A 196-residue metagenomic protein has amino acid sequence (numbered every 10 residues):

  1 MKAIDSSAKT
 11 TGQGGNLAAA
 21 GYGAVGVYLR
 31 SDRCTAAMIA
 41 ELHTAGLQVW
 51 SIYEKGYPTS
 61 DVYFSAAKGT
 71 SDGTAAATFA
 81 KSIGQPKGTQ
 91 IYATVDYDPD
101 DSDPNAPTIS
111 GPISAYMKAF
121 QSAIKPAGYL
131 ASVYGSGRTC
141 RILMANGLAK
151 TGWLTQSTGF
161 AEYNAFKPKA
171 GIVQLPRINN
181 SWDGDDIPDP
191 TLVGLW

Functional and structural regions predicted by a protein language model:
M1-T10, G14-A19, C140-W196: Functionally critical loop-and-helix segments that line ligand-binding/catalytic clefts of soluble enzyme domains
K2, S6-K9, V27-S114, K118: Substrate-binding cleft of extracellular glycoside hydrolase catalytic domains
A18, H43-G46, K125: Anion (oxyanion) recognition and catalysis
Y22, P86-Q90, G128: A general structural motif
Y116-P126: Alpha-helix-loop-beta-strand connector modules within alpha/beta enzyme cores
I124-I142: Aromatic-lined carbohydrate-recognition surfaces of secreted/lumenal glycan-active proteins
